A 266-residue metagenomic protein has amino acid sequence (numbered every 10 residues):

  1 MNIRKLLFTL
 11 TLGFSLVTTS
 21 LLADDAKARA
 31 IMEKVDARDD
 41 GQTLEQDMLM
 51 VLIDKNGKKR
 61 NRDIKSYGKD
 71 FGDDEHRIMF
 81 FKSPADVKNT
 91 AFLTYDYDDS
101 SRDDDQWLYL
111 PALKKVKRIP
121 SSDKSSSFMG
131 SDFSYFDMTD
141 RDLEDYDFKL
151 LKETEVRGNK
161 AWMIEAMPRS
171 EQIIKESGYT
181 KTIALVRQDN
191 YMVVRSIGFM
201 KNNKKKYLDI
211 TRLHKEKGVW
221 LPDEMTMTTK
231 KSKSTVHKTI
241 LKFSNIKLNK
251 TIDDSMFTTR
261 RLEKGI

Functional and structural regions predicted by a protein language model:
M1-L10: Bacterial N-terminal signal peptides that target proteins for export
T9-T18: Bacterial N-terminal signal peptides
T18-D24: Sec/Tat signal peptide C-region and signal peptidase I cleavage site
A26-A112: N-terminal mature ectodomain segment of secretory-pathway/periplasmic proteins
S66-K69, K149-E155, T211-L213: Short amphipathic beta-strand and strand-loop transition segments with alternating hydrophobic
K82, L93, D105-Y109, K117-R118 (+2 more regions): Gly/Pro-enriched, hydrophobic low-complexity segments that function as extracytoplasmic propeptides/linkers
Y146: Internal active-site segments that recognize and position negatively charged phosphoryl groups and nucleotide moieties
G265-I266: Short, solvent-exposed mixed-charge patches
